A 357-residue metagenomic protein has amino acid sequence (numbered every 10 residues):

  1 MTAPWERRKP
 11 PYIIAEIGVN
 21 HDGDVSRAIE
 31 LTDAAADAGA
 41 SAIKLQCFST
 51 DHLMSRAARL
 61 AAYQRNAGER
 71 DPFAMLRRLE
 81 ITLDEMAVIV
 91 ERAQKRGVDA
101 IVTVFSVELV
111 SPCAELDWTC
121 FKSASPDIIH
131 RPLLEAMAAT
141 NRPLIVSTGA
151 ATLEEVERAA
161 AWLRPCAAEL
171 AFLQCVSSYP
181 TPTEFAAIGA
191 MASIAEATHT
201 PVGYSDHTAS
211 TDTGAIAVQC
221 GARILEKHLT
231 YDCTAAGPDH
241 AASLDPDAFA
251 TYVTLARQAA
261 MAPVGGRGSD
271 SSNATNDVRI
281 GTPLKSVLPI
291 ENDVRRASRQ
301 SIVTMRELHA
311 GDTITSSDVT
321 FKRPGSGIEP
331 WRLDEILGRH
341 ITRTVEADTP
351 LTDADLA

Functional and structural regions predicted by a protein language model:
M1-A357: Catalytic cores and adjacent flexible loops of soluble metabolic enzymes that perform enolate/carbanion chemistry on
